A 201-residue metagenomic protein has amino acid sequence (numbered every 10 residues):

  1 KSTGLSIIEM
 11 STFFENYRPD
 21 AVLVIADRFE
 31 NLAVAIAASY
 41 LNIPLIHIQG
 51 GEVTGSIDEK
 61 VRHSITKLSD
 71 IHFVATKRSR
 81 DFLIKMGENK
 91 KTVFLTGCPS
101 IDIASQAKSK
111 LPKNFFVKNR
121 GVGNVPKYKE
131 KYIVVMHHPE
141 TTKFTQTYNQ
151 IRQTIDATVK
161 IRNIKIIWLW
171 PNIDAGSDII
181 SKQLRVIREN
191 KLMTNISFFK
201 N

Functional and structural regions predicted by a protein language model:
K1, P112-N201: Donor-nucleotide binding loops and adjacent catalytic segments primarily of GT-B fold Leloir glycosyltransferases
K1-K90, G97-C98: Active-site and donor-binding regions of nucleotide-sugar-utilizing enzymes
E9, F82, I103, Q153-A157: Alpha-helical scaffold segments in soluble metabolic enzymes
P19-V22, I46-G50, S69-I71, A107-P112 (+3 more regions): Short linear motifs at secondary-structure transitions and domain/linker junctions
L23, I46, F73, F94 (+3 more regions): Hydrophobic/aromatic beta-strand patches that form the interior of the parallel beta-sheet core in alpha/beta enzyme
G55, S100-I103, G176: Generic structural signal for helix capping and beta-alpha/helix-loop junctions
V61-H63, K108-S109, K182-L184: Short low-complexity, flexible loop/linker segments enriched in glycine and/or proline with clustered acidic
S69-T147: A nucleotide-sugar donor-handling region in carbohydrate enzymes
